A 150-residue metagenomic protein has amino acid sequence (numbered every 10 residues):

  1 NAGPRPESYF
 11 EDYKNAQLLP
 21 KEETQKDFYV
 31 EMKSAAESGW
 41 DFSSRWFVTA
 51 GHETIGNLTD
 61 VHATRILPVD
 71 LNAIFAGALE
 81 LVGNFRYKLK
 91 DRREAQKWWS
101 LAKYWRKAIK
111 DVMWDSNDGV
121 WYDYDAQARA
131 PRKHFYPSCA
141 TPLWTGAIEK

Functional and structural regions predicted by a protein language model:
N1-Q96, P131: The feature captures the catalytic groove of carbohydrate-active enzymes
A73-K150: Catalytic cores of carbohydrate-active enzymes
